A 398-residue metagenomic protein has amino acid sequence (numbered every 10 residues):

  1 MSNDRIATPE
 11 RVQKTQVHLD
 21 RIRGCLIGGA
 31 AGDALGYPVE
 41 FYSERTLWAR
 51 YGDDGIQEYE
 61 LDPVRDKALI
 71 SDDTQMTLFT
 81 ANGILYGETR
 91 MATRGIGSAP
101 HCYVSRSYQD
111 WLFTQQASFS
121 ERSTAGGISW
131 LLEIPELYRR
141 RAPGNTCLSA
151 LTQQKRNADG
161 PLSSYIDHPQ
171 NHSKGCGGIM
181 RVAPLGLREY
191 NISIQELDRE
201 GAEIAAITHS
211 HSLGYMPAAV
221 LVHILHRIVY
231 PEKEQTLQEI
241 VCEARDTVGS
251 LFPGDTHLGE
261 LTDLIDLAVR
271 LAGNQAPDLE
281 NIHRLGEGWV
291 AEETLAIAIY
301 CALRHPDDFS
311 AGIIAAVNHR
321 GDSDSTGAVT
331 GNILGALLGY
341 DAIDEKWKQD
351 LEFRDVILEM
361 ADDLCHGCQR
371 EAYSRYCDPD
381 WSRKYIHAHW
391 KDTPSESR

Functional and structural regions predicted by a protein language model:
M1-R398: Structured, active/binding-site neighborhoods that engage oxygen-rich ligands
